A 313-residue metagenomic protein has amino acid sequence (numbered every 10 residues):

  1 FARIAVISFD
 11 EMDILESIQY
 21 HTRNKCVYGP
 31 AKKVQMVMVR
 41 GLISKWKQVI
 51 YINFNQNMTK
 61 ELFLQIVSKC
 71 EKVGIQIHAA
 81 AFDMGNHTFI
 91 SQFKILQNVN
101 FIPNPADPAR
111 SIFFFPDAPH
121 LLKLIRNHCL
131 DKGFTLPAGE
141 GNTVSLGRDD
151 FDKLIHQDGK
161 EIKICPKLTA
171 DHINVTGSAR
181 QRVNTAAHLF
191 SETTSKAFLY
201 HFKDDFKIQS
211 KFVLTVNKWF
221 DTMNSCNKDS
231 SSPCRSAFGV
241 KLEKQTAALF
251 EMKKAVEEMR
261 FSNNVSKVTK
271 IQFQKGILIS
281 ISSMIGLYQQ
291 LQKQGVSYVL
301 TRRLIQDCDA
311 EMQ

Functional and structural regions predicted by a protein language model:
F1-S44: Structured nucleic-acid-interacting core domains from mobile-element enzymes and related host factors, especially RNase
V34, K47-Q313: Non-catalytic regulatory appendages
